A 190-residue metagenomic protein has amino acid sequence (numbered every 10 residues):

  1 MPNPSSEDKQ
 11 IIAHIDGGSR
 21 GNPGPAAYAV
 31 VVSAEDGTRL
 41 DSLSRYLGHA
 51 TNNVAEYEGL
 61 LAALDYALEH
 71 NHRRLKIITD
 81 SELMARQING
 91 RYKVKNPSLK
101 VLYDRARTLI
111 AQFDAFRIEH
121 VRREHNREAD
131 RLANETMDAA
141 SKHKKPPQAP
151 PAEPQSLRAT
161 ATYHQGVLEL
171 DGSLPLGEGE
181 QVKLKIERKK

Functional and structural regions predicted by a protein language model:
M1-K9, A149-A152, K190: Short, low-complexity, intrinsically disordered N-terminal peptides in bacterial proteins
P2-V54, E58, A62-R73: RNase H-like nuclease fold core
G18-N22, L60-A133, M137: RNase H catalytic domain
V30, L43, I118, L184-I186: A structural signal for short, well-ordered beta-strand segments
L132-E169: Intrinsically disordered, low-complexity regulatory segments
Q155-K190: Short, low-complexity, charged amphipathic interaction modules
